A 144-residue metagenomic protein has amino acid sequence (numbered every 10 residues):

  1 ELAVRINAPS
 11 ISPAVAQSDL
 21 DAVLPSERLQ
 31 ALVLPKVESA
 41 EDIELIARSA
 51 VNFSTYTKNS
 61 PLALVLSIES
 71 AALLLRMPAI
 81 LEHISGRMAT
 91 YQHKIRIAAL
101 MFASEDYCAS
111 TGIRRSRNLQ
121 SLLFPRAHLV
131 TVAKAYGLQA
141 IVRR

Functional and structural regions predicted by a protein language model:
E1-R144: Expand to "…catalyze enediolate/carbanion chemistry for C-C bond making/breaking, isomerization, decarboxylation
